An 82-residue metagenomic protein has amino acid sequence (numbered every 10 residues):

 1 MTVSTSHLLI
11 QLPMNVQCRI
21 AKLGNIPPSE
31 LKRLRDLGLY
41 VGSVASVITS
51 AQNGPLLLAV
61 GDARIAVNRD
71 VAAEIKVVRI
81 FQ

Functional and structural regions predicted by a protein language model:
M1-S4, I10-M14, R79-Q82: Extended, low-hydrophobicity, polar/charged segments
L12-I26: Short, basic/aromatic beta-hairpin or loop at an interaction surface
N15, L56-Q82: C-terminal structural segments of small proteins and small subunits
I26, T49-G54: Short, charged beta-turn/beta-strand-edge "cap" motif at the junction between a beta-strand and an adjacent loop
S29-R33: Short alpha-helix capping/helix-loop boundary micro-motifs
Y40-V47: Conserved beta-strand/loop element in small beta-rich adapter and peptidoglycan-binding domains
